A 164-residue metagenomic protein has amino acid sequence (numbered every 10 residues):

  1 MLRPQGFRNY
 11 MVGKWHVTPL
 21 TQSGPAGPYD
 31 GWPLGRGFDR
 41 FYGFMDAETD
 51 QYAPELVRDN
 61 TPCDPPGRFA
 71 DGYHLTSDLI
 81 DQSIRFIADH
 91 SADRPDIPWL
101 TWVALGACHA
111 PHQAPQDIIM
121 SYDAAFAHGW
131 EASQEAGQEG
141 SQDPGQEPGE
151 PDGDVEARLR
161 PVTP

Functional and structural regions predicted by a protein language model:
M1-P164: Formylglycine-dependent sulfatase
